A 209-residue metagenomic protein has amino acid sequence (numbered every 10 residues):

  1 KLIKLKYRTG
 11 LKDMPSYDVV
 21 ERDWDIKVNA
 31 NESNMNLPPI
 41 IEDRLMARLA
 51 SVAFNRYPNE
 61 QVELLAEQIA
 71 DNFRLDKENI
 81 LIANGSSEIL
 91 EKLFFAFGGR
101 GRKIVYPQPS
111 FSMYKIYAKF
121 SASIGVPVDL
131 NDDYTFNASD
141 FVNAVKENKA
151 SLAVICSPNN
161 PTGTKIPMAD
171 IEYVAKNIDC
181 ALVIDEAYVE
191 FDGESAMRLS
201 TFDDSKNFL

Functional and structural regions predicted by a protein language model:
K1-R56: N-terminal "arm"/small-domain region of PLP-dependent enzymes with the aminotransferase-like
D25-I26, R102, S151, C180 (+1 more regions): Conserved acidic residues
N31-N34, S86-S87, F111, S157-P161 (+1 more regions): Short glycine-rich anion-binding loops that position phosphate/pyrophosphate groups of nucleotides and phosphorylated
E63-K103: Phosphate-binding glycine-rich loop
I69, A118, I178: Short hydrophobic alpha-helical segments of the AMP-binding
I80, I104, G125, L182 (+1 more regions): Hydrophobic/aromatic residues located in beta-strands of well-ordered beta-sheets within soluble catalytic
A96-I155: PLP-dependent aminotransferase-like
F136-N148, P161-L209: Active-site pre-lysine segment of PLP-dependent enzymes
